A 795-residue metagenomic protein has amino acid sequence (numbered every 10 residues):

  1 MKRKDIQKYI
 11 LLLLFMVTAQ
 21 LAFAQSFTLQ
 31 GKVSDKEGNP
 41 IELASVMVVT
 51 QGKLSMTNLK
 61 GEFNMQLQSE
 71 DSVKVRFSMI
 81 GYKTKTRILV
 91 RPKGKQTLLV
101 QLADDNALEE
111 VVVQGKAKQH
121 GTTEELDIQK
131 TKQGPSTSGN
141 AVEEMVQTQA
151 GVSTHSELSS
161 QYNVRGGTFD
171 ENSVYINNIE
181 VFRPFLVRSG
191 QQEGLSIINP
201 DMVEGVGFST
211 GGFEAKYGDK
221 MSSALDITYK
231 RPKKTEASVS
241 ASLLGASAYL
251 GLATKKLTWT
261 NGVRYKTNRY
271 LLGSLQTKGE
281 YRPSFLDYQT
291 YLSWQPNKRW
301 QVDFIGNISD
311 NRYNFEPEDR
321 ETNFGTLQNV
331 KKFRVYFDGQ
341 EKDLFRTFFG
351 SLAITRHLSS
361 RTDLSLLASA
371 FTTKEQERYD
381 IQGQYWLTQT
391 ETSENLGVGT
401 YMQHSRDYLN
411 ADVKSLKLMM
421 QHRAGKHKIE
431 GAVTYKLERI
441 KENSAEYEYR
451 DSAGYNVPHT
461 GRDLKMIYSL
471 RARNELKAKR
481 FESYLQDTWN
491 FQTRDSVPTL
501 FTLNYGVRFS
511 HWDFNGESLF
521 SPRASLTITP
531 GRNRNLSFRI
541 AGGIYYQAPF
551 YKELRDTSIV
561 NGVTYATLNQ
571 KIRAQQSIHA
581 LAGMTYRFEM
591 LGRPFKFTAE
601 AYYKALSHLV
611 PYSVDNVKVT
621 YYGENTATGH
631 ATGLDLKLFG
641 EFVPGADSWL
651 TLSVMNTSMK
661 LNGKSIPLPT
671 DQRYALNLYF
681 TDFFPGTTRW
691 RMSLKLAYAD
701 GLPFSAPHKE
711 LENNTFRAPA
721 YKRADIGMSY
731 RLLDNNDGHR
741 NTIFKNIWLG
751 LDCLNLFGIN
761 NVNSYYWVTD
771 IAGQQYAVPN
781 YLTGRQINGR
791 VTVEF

Functional and structural regions predicted by a protein language model:
S34-E37, A44-V49, R76-K83, P92-P135 (+3 more regions): Short, acidic, small-residue-rich periplasmic hinge/interaction motif at the N-terminus of Gram-negative outer-membrane
G52-E62: Short, acidic Ser/Thr/Gly-rich low-complexity loop/linker segments typical of extracellular and cell-surface proteins
K83, Q96, K118-N172, N178-F213 (+2 more regions): Periplasmic N-terminal accessory/gating domains of Gram-negative outer-membrane beta-barrel systems
Q295-N311, Q340-N515, T598-A601, W649: Face-selective signature of the C-terminal outer-membrane beta-barrel domain
S365-S369, K571-N625, H630, L749-L754 (+1 more regions): Membrane-embedded beta-barrel scaffold of Gram-negative outer-membrane proteins
A411-V413, R471-K604, S653: Structural signature of Gram-negative outer-membrane beta-barrels, strongest in the C-terminal barrel of TonB-dependent
T493-V497, Y602-A605, Y622-S705: Gram-negative outer-membrane beta-barrel transporters
G645-S648, Y698-S705, Y730-F795: C-terminal beta-signal and adjacent terminal beta-strands/loops of Gram-negative outer-membrane beta-barrel proteins
